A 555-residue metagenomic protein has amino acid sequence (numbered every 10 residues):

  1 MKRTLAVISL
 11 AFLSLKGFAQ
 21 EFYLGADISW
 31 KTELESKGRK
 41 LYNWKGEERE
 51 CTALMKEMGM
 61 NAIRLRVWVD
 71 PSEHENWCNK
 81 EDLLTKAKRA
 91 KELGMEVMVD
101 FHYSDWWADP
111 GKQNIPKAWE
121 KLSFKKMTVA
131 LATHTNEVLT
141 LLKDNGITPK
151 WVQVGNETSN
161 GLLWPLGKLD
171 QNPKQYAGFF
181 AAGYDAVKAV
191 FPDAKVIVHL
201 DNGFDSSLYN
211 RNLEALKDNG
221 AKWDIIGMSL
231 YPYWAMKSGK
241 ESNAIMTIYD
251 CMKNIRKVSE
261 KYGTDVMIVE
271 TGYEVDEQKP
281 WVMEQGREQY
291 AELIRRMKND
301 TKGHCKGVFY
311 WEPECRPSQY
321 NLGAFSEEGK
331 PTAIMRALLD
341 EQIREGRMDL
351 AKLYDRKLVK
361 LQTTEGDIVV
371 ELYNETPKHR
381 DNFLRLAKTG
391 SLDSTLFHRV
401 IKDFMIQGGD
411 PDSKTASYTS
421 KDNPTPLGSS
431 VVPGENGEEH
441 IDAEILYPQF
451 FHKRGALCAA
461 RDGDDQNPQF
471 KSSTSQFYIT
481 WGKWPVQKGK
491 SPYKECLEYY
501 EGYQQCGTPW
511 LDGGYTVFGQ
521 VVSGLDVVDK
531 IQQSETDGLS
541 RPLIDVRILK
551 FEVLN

Functional and structural regions predicted by a protein language model:
M1-Q20: Bacterial Sec-dependent N-terminal signal peptides
E21-E96, S104-L131, E137, Q153 (+2 more regions): N-terminal substrate-binding region of glycoside hydrolase catalytic domains
L24-I28, I63-L65, V97-F101, K150-V154 (+4 more regions): Hydrophobic faces of well-ordered beta-strands that scaffold small-molecule active sites in alpha/beta enzyme cores
S29-K31, W68-D70, H102-W106, V154-S159 (+4 more regions): Active-site beta-loop-alpha junctions enriched in small/polar residues
S36-K37, K257, D276-A351: Aromatic-rich peripheral "rim/lid" segments of glycoside hydrolase catalytic domains that contact and position glycan
C51-G59, T85-E96, T140-I147, A189 (+3 more regions): Acidic (Asp/Glu)-rich catalytic clusters
C78-D82, D109-E214, N219-W223, M236-K253 (+2 more regions): Active-site cleft segment of glycoside hydrolase catalytic domains centered on the general acid/base Glu
R347-N555: Cyclophilin-like peptidyl-prolyl cis-trans isomerases
